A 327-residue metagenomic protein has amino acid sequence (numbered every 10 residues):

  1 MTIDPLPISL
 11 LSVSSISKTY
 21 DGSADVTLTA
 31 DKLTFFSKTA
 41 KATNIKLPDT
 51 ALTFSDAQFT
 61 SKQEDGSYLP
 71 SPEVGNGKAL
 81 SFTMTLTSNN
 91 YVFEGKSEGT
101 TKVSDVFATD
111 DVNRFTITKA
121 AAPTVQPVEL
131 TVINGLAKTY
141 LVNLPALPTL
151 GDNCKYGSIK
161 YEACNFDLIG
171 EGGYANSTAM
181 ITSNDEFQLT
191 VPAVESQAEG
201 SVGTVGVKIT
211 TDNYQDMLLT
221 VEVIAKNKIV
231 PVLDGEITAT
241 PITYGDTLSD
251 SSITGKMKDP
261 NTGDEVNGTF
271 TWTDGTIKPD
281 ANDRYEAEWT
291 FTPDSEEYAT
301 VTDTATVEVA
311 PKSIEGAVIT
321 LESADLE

Functional and structural regions predicted by a protein language model:
M1-E327: Short loop/turn motifs that initiate or flank beta-strands
